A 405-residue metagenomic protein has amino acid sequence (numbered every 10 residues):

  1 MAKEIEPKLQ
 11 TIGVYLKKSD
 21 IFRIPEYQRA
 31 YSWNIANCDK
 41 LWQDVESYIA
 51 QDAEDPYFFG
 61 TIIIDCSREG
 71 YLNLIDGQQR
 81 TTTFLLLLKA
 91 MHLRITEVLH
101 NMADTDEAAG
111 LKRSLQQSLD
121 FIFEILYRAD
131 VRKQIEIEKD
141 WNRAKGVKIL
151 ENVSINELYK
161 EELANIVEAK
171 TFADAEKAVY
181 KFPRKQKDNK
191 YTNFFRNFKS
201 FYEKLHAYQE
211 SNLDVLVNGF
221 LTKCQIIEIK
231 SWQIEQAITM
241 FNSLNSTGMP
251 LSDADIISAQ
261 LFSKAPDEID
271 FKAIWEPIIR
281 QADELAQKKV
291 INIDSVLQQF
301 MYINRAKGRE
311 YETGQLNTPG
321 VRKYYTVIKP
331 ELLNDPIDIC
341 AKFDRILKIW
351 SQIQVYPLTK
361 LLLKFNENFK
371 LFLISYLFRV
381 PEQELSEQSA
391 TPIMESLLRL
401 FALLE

Functional and structural regions predicted by a protein language model:
A2-K307: Glycine- and hydrophobic-rich flexible loops that cap the catalytic core of alpha/beta enzyme folds
Y208, Q225, S246, S252-E405: A cross-family structural signal marking well-folded subdomains
